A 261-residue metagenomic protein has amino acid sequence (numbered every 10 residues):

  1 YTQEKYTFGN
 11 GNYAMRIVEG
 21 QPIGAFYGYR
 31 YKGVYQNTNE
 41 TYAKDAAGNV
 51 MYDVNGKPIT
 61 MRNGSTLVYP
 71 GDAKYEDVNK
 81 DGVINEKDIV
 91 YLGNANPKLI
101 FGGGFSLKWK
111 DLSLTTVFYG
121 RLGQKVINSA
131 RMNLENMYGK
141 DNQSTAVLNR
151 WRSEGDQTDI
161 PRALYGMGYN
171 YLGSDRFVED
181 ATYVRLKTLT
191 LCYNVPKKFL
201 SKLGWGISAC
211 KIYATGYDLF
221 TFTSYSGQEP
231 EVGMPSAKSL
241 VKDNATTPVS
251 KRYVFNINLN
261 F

Functional and structural regions predicted by a protein language model:
Y1-G93, Y217, S224: Conserved small-residue
Y1-Q3, W109-D111, G120-Q124, T188 (+3 more regions): Transmembrane beta-strands of outer-membrane beta-barrel pores
N12-T41, Q143, R150-G155, F222-F261: C-terminal beta-signal and terminal closure region of outer-membrane beta-barrel proteins
L67-V68, R121-K211, T215-Y217: Extracytoplasmic gating/loop element in the C-terminal half of outer-membrane beta-barrel translocons and assembly
L99, K110-L112, T182, G206-C210 (+1 more regions): Outer-envelope beta-barrel architecture signal
G102-G104, T188-C192, V254-N256: Membrane-embedded beta-strand positions in outer-membrane beta-barrel channels/transporters
D111-T115, K198-F199: Repeated loop/turn-to-beta-strand initiation elements of outer-membrane beta-barrel proteins
T116, I212-A214, I257: Membrane-embedded beta-strand positions of outer-membrane beta-barrel proteins
